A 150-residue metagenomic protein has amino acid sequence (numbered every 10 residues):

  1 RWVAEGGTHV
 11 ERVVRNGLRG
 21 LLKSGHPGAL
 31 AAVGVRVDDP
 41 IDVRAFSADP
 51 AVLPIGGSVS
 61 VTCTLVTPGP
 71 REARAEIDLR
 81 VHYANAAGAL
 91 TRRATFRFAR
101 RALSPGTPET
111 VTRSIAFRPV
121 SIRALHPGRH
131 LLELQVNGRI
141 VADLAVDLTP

Functional and structural regions predicted by a protein language model:
W2-D42: Catalytic cores of secreted or luminal carbohydrate-active enzymes
P40-A45, A86-R100: Short beta-strand and strand-turn-strand segments in soluble, beta-rich domains
S47-P54: Short beta-strand segments of immunoglobulin-like
S58-V66, P70-N85: Beta-strand-rich binding/interaction modules
V61, R93-V120, L148: A beta-strand/beta-hairpin structural motif
P119-R129: Short glycine/proline/serine/threonine-rich loop/turn segments at secondary-structure transition edges
R139-P150: Short beta-strand elements
